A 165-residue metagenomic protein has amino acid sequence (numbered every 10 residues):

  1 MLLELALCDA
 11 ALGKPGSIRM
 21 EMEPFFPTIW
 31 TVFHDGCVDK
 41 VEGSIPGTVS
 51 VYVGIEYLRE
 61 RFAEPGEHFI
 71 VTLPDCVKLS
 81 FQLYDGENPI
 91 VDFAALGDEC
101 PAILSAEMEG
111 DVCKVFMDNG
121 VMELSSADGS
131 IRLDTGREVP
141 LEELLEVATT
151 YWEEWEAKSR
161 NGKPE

Functional and structural regions predicted by a protein language model:
L2-E165: Surface-exposed, interaction-prone regions used to assemble/regulate multi-protein complexes
